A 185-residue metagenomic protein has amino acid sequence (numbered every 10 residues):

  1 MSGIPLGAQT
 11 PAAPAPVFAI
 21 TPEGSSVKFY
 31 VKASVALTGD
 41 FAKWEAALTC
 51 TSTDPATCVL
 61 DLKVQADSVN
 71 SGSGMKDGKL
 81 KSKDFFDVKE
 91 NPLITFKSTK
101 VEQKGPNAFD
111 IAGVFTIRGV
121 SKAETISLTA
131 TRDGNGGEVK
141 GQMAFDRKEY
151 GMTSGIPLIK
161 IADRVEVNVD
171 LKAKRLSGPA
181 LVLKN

Functional and structural regions predicted by a protein language model:
M1-P5: Bacterial N-terminal signal peptides
L6-N185: Low-complexity, acidic/polar, glycine-enriched regions of mature
